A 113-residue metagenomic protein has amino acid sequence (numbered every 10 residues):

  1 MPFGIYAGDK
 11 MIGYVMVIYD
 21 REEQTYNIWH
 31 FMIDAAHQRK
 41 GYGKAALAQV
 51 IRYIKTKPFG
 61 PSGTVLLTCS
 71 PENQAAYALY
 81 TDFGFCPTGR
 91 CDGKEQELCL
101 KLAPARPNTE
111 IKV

Functional and structural regions predicted by a protein language model:
M1-H30, D34-A36, L47-Q49, Y53-F59 (+3 more regions): Acetyl-CoA-dependent GNAT
Q38, T64-Y77, G93-Q96, A103: Conserved beta-strand-loop-alpha-helix junction that forms the acyl-donor binding cleft
G41: Glycine-rich phosphate-binding loop
K44, P71-G89: Conserved active-site alpha-helix within GNAT-family acetyltransferase domains
V50, D82, C99-A105: Low-complexity, intrinsically disordered/propeptide-like segments
P61-T64, G84-F85: Non-catalytic interaction surface on structured domains
